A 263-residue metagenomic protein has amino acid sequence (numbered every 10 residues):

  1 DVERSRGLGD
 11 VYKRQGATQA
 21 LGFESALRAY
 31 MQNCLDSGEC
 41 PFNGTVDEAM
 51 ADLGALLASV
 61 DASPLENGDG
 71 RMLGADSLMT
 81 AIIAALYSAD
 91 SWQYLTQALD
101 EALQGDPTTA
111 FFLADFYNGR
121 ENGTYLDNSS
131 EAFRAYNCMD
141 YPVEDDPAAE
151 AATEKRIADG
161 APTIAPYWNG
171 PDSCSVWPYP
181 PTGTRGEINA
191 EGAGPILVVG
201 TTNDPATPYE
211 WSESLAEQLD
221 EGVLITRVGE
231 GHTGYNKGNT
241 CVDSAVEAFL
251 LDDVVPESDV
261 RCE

Functional and structural regions predicted by a protein language model:
D1-Y12: Single conserved hydrophobic/aromatic residue that forms the stacking wall/gate of nucleotide- or nucleobase-binding
D10-A49, D100-L113, Y117-E121: A catalytic-pocket lid/entrance helix-loop region that shapes and gates access to the active site across common
A49-G194: Alpha/beta-hydrolase fold active-site neighborhood
C138, D204, L215, V246: Hydrophobic, well-ordered secondary-structure elements that form the walls of internal hydrophobic environments
V198-G200: Short beta-strand/loop motif that positions the catalytic acidic residue of the alpha/beta-hydrolase fold
P205-E210: Conserved alpha/beta-hydrolase "acid-adjacent" motif
W211-L219, I225-G231: C-terminal soluble interaction/assembly domains
V228-E263: Catalytic active-site module of serine/aspartate enzymes centered on a nucleophile-bearing elbow/loop
